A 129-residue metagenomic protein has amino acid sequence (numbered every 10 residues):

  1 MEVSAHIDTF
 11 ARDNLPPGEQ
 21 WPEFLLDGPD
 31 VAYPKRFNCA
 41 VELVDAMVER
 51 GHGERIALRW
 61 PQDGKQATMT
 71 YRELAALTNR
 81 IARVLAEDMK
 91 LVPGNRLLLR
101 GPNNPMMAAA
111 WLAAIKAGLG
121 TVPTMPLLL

Functional and structural regions predicted by a protein language model:
M1-M69, E73-E87, P93: N-lobe entry segment of adenylate-forming
A67-M69, V84-L128: Conserved AMP-binding/adenylate-forming
